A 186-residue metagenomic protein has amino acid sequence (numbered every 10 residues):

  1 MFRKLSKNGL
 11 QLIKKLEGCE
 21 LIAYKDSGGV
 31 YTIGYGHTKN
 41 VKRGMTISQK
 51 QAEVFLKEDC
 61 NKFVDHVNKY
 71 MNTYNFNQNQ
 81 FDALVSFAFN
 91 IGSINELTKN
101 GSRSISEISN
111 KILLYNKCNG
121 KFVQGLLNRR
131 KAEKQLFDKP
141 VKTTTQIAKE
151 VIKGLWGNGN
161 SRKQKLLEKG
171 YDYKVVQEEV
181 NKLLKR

Functional and structural regions predicted by a protein language model:
M1-I22, G28, H37, V41 (+3 more regions): Long, amphipathic alpha-helical surface segments
I13, Q80-A88, K111-I112, V151: Short alpha-helical scaffolding segments that buttress acidic/His motifs in well-ordered protein cores
G29, N79-A83, E107-K111, V175-V176: Residue-level detector of well-ordered alpha-helical segments, enriched for hydrophobic/aromatic packing positions
E58, K62-N95: Active-site nucleophile-His-acid catalytic modules used for acyl/amide transfer and hydrolysis across diverse enzymes
R130, K134-V141, K169-R186: Repeat-associated, polar segments at repeat-unit boundaries in modular proteins
K142-W156, K182-R186: Disulfide-bonded cysteine-rich modules in secreted/extracellular proteins, activating on the conserved Cys frameworks
I152-K163, Y171-Y173: Extracytoplasmic Gram-positive cell-surface binding/anchoring modules and repeats
